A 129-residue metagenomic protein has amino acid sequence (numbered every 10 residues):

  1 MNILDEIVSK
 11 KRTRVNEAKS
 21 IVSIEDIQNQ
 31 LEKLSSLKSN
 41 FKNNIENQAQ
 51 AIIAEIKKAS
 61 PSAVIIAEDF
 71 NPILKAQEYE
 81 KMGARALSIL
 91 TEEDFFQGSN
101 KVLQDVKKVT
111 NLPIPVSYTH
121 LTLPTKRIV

Functional and structural regions predicted by a protein language model:
N2-A67: An N-cap/entry alpha-helix motif that binds or orients negatively charged groups
I52-A54, L87, I114-S117: Hydrophobic faces of well-ordered beta-strands that scaffold small-molecule active sites in alpha/beta enzyme cores
P61-A63, A86-L103: Glycine-rich, proline-tolerant flexible connector loops at the mouths of alpha/beta enzymes
F70-R85: Alpha/beta enzyme core
S99-P115: Alpha-helix-loop-beta-strand connector modules within alpha/beta enzyme cores
T119-T125: Conserved small/polar residues in nucleotide/adenosyl-binding loops
I128-V129: Short hydrophobic transmembrane-like helices used for membrane targeting/insertion
